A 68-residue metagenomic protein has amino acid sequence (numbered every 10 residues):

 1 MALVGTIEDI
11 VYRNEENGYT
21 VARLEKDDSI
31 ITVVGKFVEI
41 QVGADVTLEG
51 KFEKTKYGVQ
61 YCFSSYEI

Functional and structural regions predicted by a protein language model:
M1: Short boundary/loop segments of OB/S1/cold-shock single-stranded nucleic-acid-binding domains
V4, V11-I68: Long, highly charged, low-complexity intrinsically disordered interaction regions that mediate electrostatic DNA/RNA
